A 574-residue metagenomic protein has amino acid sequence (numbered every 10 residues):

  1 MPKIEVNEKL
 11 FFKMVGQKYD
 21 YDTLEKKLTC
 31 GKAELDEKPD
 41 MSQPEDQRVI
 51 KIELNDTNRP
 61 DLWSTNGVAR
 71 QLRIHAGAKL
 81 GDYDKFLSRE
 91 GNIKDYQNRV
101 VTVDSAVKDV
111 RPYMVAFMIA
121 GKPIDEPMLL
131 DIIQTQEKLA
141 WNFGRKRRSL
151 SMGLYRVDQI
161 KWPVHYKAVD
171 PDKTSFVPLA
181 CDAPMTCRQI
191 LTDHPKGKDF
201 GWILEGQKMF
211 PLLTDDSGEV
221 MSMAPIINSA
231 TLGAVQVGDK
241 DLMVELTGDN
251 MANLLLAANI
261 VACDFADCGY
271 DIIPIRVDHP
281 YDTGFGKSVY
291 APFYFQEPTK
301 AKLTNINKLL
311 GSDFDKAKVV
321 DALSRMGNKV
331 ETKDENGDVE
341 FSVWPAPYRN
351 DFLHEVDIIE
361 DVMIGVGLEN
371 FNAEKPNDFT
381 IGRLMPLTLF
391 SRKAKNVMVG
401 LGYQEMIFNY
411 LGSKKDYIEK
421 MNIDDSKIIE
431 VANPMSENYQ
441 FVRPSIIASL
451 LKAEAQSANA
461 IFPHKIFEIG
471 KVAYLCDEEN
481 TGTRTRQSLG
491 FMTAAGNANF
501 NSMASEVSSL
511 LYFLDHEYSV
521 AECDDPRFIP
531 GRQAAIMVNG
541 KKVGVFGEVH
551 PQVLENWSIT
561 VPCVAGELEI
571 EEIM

Functional and structural regions predicted by a protein language model:
M1-K26, C30-L35, D40-D46: Generic start-of-chain signal for non-secretory N-termini
P2-K3, G16-Y19, R48-K51, N58-M574: Extended beta-strand-rich architecture
